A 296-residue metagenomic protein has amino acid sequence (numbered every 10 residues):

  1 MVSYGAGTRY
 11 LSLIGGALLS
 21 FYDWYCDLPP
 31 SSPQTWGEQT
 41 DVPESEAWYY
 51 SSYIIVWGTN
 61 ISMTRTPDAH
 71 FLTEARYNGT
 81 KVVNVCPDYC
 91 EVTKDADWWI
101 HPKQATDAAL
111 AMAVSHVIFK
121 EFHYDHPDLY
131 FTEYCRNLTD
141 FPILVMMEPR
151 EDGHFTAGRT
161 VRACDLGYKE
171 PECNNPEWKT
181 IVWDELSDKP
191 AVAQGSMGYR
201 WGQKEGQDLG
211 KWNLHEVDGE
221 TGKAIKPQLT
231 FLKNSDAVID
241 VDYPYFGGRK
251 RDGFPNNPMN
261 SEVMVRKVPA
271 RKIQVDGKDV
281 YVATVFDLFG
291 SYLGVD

Functional and structural regions predicted by a protein language model:
M1-D296: Catalytic alpha/large subunits of respiratory electron-transfer oxidoreductases, centered on bis-MGD molybdoenzymes
